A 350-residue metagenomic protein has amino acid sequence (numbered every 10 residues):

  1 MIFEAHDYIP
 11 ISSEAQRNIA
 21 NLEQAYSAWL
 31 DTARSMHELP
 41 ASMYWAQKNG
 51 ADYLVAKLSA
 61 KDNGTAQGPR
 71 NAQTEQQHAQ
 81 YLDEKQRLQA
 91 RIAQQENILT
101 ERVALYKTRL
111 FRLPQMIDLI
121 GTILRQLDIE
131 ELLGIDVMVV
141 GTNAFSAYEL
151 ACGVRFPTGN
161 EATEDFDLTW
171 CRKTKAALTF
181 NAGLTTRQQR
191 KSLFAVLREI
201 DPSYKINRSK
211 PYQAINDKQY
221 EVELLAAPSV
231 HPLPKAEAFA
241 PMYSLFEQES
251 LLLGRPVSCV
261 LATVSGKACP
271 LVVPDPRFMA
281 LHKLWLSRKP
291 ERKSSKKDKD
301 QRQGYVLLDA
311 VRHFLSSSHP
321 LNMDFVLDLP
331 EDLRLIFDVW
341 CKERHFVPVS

Functional and structural regions predicted by a protein language model:
M1-Y53, K61, A66-S350: Compositionally biased terminal segments of proteins
